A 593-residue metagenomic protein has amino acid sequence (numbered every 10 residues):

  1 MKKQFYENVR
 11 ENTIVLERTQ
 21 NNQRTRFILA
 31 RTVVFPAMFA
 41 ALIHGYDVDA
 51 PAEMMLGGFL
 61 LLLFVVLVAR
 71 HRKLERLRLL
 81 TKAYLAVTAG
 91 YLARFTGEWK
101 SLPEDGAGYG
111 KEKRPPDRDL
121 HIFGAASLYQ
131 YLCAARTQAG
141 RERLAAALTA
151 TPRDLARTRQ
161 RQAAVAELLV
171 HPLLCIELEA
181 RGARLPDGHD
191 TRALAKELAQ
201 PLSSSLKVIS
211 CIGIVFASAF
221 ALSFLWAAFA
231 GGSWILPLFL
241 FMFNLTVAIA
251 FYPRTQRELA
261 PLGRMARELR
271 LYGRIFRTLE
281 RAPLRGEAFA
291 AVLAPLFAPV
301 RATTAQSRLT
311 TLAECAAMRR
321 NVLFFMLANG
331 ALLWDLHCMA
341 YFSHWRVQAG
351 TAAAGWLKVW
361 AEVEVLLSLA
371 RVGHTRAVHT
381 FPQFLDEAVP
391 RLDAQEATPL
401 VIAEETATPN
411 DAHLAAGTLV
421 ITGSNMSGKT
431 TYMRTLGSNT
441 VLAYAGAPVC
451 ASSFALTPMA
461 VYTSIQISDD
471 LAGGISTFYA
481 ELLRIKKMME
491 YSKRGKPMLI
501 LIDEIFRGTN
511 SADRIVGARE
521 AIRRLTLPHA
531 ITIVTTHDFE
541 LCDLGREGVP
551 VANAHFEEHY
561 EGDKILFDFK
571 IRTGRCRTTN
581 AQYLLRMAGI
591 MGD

Functional and structural regions predicted by a protein language model:
M1-S424, T431-A460, L483-R484: Alpha-helical coupling/stalk and coiled-coil linker elements that connect catalytic or binding modules and transmit
V68, L369, R376-D593: ATPase nucleotide-binding head domains, primarily ABC-like/P-loop NTPase cores
